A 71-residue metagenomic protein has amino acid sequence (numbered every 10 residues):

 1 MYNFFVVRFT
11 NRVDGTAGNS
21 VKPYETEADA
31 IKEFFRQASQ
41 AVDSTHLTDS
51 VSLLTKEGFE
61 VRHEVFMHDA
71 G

Functional and structural regions predicted by a protein language model:
M1, F5, A30-I31, T55 (+1 more regions): N-terminal leader/targeting signatures
M1-S20: Short aromatic-glycine-(Arg/Gly/Cys) micro-motifs in beta-strand/loop hairpins
V13-T16, Y24-T48: A short, charged, amphipathic alpha-helix used as a generic interaction element across diverse proteins
G18-K22, V61-E64: Short beta-strand segments
R36-G71: Short, mixed-charge low-complexity intrinsically disordered segments
